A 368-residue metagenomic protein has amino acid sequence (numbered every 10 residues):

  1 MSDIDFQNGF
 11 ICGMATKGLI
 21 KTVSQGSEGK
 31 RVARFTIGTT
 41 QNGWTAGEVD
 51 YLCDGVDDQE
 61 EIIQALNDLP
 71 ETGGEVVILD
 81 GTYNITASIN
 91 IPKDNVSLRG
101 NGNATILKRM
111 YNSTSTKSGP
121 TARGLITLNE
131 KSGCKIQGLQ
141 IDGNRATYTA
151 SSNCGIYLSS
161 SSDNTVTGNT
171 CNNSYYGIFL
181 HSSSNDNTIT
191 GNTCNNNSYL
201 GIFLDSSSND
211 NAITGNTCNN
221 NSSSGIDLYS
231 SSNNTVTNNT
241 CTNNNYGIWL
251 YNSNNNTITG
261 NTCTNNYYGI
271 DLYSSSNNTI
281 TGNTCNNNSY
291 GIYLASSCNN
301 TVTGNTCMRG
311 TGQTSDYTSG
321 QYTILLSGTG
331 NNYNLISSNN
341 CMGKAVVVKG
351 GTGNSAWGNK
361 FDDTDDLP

Functional and structural regions predicted by a protein language model:
M1-G47, G353-P368: Glycine-rich, low-complexity segments
Q41-L79: Acidic Gly/Asp/Thr-rich repetitive segments characteristic of extracellular carbohydrate-active and adhesion proteins
I62-L69, N84-K93, L98, I126-E130 (+1 more regions): Short, T/G/N/S-enriched strand-turn elements that build extracellular solenoid repeat scaffolds
T72-S97, N101-S115, I141: N-terminal extracellular ligand-recognition/capping segment immediately after the signal peptide
K93, K131-C134, S161, S184 (+7 more regions): Small-residue (G/S/T/A) turn/hinge positions that recur once per unit in extracellular repeat modules
S97-G102, T121-N173: Parallel beta-helix/beta-solenoid
N112-L128, Y148-L158, N173-H181, N196-D205 (+8 more regions): Extracellular beta-strand/beta-solenoid scaffold signature
L139, N164, N169, N187 (+16 more regions): Consensus "Asn ladder" position of solenoid repeat domains
